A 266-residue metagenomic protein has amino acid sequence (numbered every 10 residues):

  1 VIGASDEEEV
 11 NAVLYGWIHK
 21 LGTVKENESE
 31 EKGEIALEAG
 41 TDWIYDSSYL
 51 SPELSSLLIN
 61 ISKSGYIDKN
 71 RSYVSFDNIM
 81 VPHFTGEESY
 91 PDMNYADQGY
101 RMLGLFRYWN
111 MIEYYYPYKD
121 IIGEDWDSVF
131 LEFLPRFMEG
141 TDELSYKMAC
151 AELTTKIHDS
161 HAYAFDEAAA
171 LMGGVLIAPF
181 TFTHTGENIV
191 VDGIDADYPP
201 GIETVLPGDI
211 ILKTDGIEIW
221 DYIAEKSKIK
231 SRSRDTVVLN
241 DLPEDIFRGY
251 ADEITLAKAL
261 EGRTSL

Functional and structural regions predicted by a protein language model:
V1-L266: Flexible, low-complexity junctional segments that flank or bridge functional domains
